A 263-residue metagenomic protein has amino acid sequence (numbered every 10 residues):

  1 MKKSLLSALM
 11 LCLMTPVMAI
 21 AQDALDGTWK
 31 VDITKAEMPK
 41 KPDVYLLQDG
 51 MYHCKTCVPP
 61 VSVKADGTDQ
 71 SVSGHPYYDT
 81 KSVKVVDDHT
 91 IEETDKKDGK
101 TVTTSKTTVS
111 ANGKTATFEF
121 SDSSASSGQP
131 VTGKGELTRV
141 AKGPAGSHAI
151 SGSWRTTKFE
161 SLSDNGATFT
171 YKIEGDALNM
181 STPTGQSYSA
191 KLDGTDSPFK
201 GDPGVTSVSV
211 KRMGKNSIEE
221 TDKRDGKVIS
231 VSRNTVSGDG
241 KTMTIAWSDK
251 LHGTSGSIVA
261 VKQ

Functional and structural regions predicted by a protein language model:
M1-S4: Positively charged n-region of N-terminal signal peptides that target proteins for export
S7-P16: Bacterial N-terminal signal peptides
A21-Q263: Hydrophobic small-molecule pocket/channel-lining residues, especially in calycin-type beta-barrels
